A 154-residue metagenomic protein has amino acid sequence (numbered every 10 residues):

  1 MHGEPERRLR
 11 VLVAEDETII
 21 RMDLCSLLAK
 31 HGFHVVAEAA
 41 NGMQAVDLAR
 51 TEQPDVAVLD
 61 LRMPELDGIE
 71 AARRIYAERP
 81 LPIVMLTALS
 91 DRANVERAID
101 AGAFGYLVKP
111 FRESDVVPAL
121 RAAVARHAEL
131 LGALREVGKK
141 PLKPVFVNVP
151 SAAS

Functional and structural regions predicted by a protein language model:
R10, E17-A37: Two-component/phosphorelay signaling modules centered on CheY-like receiver
N41-Q44, R62, L66-E70: Acidic catalytic/metal-coordinating carboxylates
D47, I69-L81: Short amphipathic alpha-helix used as the core "switch/output" element in two-component signaling
E52-V58: Active-site beta3 strand of CheY-like receiver
P64, T87, D91: The feature encodes the CheY-like receiver
A93, F111-R121: C-terminal output helix
A125-S154: CheY-like receiver
